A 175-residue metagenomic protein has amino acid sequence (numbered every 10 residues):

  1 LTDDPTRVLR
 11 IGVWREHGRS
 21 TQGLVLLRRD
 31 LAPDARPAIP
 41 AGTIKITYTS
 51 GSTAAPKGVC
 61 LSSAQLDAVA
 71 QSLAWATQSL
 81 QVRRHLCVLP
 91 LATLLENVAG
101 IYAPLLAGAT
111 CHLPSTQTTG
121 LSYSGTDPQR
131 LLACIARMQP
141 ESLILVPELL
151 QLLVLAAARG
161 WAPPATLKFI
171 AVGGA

Functional and structural regions predicted by a protein language model:
T2-A41, A55, A157: ANL superfamily adenylate-forming
R36, I44-Q71: Conserved AMP-binding A3 loop
P40, V82-R83, T166-L167: Phosphate-coordination loops involved in phosphoryl transfer and adenosine-cofactor binding
T43, T49-S52, H85, L143 (+1 more regions): Conserved S/T- and glycine-rich ATP-binding loop of Class I adenylate-forming
S52, G108, G174: Conserved G/P- and acidic residue-centered "switch" motifs that form tight phosphate/ATP-binding loops in soluble
D67-R84, L91-S142, P147-Q151, L155-A157: Conserved AMP-binding/adenylation subdomain of ANL enzymes
Q151, F169-A175: Short gly/Ser/Thr-rich phosphate-binding loop of adenylate-forming enzymes
G160-T166: Short, conserved loop/helix-junction motifs that constitute active-site signature segments in enzyme catalytic cores
